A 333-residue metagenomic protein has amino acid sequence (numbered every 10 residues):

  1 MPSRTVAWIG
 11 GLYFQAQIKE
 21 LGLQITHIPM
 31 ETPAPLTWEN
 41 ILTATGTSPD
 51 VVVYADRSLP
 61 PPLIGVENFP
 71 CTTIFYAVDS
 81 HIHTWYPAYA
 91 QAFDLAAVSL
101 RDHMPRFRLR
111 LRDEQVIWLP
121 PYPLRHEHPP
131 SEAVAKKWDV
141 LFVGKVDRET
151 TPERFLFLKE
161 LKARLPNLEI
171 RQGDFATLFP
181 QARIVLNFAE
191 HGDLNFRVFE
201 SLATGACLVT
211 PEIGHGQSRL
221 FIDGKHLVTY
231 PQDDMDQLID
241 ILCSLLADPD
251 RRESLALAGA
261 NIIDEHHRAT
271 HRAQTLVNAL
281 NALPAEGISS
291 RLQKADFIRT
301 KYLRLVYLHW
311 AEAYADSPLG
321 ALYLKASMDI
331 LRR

Functional and structural regions predicted by a protein language model:
M1-N68, T72-I222, K301-R332: Nucleotide-sugar donor-binding catalytic core of glycosyltransferases
A44-G46, D94, I222-D223, V228-Y230 (+2 more regions): Short alpha-helix boundary/capping motifs
S218-I241: Change "using UDP/GDP/dTDP sugars" to "using nucleotide sugars
D236, I241, L246-R333: C-terminal amphipathic helix plus adjacent low-complexity, charged tail appended to glycosyltransferase catalytic
